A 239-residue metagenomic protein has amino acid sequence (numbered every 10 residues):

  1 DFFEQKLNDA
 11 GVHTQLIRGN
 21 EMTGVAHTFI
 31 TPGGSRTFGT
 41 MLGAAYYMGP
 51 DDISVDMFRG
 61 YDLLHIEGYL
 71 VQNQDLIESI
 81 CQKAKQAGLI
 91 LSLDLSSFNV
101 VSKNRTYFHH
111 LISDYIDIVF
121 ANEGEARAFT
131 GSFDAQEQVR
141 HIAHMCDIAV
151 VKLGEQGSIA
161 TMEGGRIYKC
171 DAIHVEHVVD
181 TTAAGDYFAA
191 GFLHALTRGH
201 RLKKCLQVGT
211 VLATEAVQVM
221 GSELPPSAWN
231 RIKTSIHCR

Functional and structural regions predicted by a protein language model:
D1-V25, N230-R239: Substrate-binding N-lobe of the ribokinase-like
F3, I80, L212: Aromatic/hydrophobic pocket-lining residues that form π-stacking "cages" and hydrophobic walls in ligand
T14, L91-S92, A149: Hydrophobic beta-strand scaffold residues
Q15-G19, T28-V71: Conserved phosphate-binding/catalytic loop of the ribokinase/pfkB sugar-kinase fold
V25-F29, T37, G157-T161: Short beta-strand scaffold segments in enzyme catalytic cores
R59-G60, D114-Y115, M145: Alpha-helix C-terminal capping/helix-to-coil transition sites in glycosyltransferase folds
L63-R140, Q156-S158: Conserved beta-alpha-beta core of the PfkB/ribokinase-like small-molecule kinase fold
Q86, T106, A135-R239: Conserved phosphate-binding/catalytic region of the ribokinase-like
